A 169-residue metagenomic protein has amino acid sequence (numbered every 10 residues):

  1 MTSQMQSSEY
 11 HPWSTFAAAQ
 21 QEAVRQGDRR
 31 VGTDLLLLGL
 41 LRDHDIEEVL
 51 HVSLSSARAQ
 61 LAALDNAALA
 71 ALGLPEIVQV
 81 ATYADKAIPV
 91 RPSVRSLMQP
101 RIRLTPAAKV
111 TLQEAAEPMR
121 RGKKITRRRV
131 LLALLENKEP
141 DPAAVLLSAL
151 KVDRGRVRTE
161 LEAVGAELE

Functional and structural regions predicted by a protein language model:
M1-E169: Histone-fold recognition with a strong bias for associated Lys/Arg-rich disordered tails
